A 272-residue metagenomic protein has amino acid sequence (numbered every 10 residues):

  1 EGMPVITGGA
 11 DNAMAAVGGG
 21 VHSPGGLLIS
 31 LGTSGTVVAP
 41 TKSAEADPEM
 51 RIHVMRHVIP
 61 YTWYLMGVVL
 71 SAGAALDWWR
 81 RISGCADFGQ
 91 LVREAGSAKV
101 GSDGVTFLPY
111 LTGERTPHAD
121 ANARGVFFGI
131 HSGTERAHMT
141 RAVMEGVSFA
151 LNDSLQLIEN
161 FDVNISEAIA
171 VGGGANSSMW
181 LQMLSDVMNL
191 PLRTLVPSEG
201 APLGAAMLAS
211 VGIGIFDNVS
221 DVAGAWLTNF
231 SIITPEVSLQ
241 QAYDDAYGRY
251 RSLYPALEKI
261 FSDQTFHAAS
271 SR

Functional and structural regions predicted by a protein language model:
E1-R272: Active-site core segments that coordinate phosphate-bearing ligands/cofactors across diverse enzyme families
